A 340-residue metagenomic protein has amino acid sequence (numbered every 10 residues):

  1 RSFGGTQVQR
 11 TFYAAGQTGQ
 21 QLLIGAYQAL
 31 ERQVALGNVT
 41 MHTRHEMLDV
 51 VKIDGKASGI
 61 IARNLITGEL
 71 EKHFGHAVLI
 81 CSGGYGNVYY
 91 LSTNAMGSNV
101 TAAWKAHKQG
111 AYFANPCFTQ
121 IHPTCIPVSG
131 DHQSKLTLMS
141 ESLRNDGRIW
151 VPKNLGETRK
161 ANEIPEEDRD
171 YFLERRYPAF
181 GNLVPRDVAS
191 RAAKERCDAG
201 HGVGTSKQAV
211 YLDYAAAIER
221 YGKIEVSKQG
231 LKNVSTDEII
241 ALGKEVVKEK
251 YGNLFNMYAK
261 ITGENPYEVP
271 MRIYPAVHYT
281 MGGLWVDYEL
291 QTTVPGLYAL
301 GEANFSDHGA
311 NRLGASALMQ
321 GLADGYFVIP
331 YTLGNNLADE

Functional and structural regions predicted by a protein language model:
R1-E69, C81, C125-S140, R144 (+4 more regions): Conserved redox-cofactor binding core of oxidoreductases
S2, G75-G84, G296-S306: Active-site-adjacent bridging/hinge elements
H42-R44, L48-R63, V246-N304: A glycine-rich dinucleotide-binding beta-alpha-beta segment and adjacent secondary-structure elements that constitute
V51, N64, Q109, V151 (+2 more regions): Hydrophobic alpha-helical segments, especially N-terminal targeting/anchoring helices
I66-A77, T292-G296: Core beta-strand elements of the Rossmann-like FAD/NAD(P) dinucleotide-binding domain in flavoenzyme oxidoreductases
A77-L136, D198, H308-Y331: Glycine-rich loop(s) and the adjacent beta-strand/alpha-helix scaffold that form part
Y112-N256, Y331: An anion/pyrophosphate-binding glycine-rich loop and adjacent beta-alpha core in soluble alpha-beta enzymes
N335-E340: Long, amphipathic alpha-helical stalk/connector segments used for oligomerization, subunit docking, or mechanical
